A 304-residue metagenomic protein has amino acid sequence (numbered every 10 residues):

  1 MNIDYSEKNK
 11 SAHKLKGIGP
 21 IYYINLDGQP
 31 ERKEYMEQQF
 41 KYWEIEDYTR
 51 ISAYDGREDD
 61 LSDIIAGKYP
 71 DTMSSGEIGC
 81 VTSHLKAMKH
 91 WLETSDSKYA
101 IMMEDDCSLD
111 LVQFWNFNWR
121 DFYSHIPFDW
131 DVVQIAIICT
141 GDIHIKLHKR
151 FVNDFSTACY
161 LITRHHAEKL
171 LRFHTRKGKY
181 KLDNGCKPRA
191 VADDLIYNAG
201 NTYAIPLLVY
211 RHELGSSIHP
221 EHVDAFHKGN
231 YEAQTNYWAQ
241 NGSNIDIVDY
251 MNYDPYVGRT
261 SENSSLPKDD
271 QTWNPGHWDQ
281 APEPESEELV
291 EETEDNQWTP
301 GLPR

Functional and structural regions predicted by a protein language model:
M1-M103, C107-R304: An acidic/histidine-cluster motif and surrounding catalytic segment that typifies divalent-metal-assisted enzyme active
